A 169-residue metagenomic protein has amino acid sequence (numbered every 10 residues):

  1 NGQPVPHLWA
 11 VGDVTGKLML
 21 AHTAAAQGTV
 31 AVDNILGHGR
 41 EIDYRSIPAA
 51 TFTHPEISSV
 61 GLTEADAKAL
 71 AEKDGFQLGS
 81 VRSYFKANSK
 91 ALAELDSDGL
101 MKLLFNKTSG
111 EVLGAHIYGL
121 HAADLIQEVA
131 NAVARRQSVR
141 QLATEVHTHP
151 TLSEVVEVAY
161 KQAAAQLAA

Functional and structural regions predicted by a protein language model:
N1-N34: FAD-site-proximal beta/loop scaffold in flavoenzymes
P4-V5, E41-Y44: Flexible hinge/switch segments at interdomain interfaces of large molecular machines
V11-T15, T51, V60: Hydrophobic aliphatic residue packing
L36, E41, F52-A169: Flexible, glycine-rich terminal cap/loop adjacent to redox cofactors in electron-transfer oxidoreductases
R45-A50: Short linear capping/connector segments at secondary-structure termini
